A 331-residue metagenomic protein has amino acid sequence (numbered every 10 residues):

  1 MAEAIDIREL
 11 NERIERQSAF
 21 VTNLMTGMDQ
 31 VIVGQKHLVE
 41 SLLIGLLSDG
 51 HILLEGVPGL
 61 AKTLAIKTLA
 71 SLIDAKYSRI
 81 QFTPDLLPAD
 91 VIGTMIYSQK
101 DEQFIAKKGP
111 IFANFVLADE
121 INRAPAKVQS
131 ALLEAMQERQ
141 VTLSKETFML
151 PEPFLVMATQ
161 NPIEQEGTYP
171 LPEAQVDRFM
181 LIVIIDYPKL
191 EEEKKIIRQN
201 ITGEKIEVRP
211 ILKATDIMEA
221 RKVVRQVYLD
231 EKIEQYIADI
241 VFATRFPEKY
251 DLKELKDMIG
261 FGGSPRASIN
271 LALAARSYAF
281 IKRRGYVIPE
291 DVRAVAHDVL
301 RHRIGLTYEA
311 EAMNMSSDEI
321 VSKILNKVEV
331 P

Functional and structural regions predicted by a protein language model:
M1-I14, P247-P331: C-terminal engagement/docking regions of AAA+ P-loop ATPases
L10-S18, V31, T168, I182-E254 (+4 more regions): Conserved C-terminal "switch" segment of AAA+ ATPases
R13-L60: Pre-Walker A (pre-P-loop) alpha-helix and adjacent loop at the N terminus of AAA/AAA+ ATPase modules, a conserved
L46-T83: Walker A/P-loop
V57, V91, T159: P-loop (Walker A) phosphate-binding loop of NTP-binding proteins
L86-F115: Short glycine-rich substrate-engagement loop in P-loop NTPases that contacts/grips substrate
I105-N114, L143-Q160, L171-M180: AAA+/SF3 P-loop NTPase mechanochemical coupling elements
P110-Q137, P151, E166-Q175, Y187-K195: Conserved AAA+/SF3 P-loop NTPase catalytic/coupling segment centered on the Walker-B
